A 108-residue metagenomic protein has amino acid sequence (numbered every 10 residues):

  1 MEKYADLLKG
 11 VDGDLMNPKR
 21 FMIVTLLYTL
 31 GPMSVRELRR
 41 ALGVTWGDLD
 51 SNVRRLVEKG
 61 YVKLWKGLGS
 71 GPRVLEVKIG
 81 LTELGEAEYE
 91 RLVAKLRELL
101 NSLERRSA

Functional and structural regions predicted by a protein language model:
E2-D6, L26, E83-A108: Amphipathic alpha-helical dimerization/coiled-coil segments that flank or bridge DNA-binding/regulatory modules
L7-D48, G69-S70, E76: N-terminal helix-turn-helix DNA-binding core of bacterial DNA-binding proteins
G31-P32, V53, Y61: Short alpha-helix boundary/capping elements
V44-E58: Short amphipathic alpha-helical interaction segments
G60-G67: A short, conserved structural fragment
G69-R91: Basic, amphipathic "hinge/linker" alpha-helix immediately C-terminal to the N-terminal HTH DNA-binding motif
